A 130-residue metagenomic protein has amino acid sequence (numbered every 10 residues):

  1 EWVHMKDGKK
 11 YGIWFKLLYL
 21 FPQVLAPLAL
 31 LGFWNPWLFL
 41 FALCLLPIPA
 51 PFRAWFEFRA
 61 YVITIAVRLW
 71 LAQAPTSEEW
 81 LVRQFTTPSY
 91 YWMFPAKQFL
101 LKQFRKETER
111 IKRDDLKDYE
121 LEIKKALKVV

Functional and structural regions predicted by a protein language model:
E1-L18: Catalytic Zn2+-binding segment of zinc metalloproteases
F15-V130: Metalloprotease/metallohydrolase-associated module, dominated by Zn2+-dependent proteases
